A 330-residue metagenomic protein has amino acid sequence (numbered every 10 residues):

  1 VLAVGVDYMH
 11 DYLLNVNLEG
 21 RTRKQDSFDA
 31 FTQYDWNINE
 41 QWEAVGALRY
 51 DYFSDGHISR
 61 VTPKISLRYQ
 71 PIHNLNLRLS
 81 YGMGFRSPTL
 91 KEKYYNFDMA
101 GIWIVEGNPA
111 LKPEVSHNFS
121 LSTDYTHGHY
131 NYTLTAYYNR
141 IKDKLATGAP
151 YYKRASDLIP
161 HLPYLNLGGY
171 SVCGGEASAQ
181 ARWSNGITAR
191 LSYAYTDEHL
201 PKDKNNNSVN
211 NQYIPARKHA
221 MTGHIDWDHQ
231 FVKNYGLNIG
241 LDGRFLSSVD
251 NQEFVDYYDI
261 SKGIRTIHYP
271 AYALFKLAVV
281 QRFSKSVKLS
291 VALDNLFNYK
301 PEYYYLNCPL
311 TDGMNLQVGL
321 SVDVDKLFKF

Functional and structural regions predicted by a protein language model:
V1-I58, K64, R68-Q70, Y125 (+2 more regions): Face-selective signature of the C-terminal outer-membrane beta-barrel domain
V1-L2, Q41-A44, N74-L77, H129-Y132 (+4 more regions): Repeated loop/turn-to-beta-strand initiation elements of outer-membrane beta-barrel proteins
V4, N37-Q41, Y137-R140, P163-F254 (+1 more regions): Gram-negative outer-membrane beta-barrel transporters
Y8-L14, F28, L48-S54, Y81-S87 (+8 more regions): Transmembrane beta-strands of outer-membrane beta-barrel pores
E19-R21, S54-G56, Y69, N74-F119 (+3 more regions): Surface-exposed extracellular loop regions of Gram-negative outer-membrane beta-barrel proteins, predominantly
E19-S27, F53-S59, M99, P109-V115 (+4 more regions): Replace "Gram-negative outer membrane beta-barrel proteins" with "bacterial and organellar outer membrane beta-barrel
R23, D29-F31, N108, K112 (+3 more regions): Outer membrane beta-barrel strand-and-loop segments of large Gram-negative receptors, especially TonB-dependent
L79, Y213-F330: Conserved C-terminal beta-signal and adjacent last beta-strands/turns of outer-membrane beta-barrel proteins
